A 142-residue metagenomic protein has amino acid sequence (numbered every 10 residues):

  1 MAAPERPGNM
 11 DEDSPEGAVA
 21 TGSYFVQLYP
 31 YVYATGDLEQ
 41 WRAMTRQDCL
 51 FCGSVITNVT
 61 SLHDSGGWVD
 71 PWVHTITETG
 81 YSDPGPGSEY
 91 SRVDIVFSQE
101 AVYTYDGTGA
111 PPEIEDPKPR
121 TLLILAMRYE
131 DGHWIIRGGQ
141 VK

Functional and structural regions predicted by a protein language model:
M1-D70: Core segments of small alpha/beta cavity-forming domains
Q27-T35, I76-V93: N-terminal short leaders/motifs
D64-S82: A short, amphipathic edge element
D83-K142: Exposed beta-sheet edge and beta->alpha loop/turn motif
